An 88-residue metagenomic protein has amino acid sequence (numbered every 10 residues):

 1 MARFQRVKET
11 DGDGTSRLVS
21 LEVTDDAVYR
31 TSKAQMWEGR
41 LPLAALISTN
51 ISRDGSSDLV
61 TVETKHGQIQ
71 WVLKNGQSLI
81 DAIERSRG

Functional and structural regions predicted by a protein language model:
A2-R3, E9-D13, V23, Y29 (+1 more regions): Acidic, Ser/Thr- and proline-rich intrinsically disordered linker/docking segments of eukaryotic scaffolds
V19-L21: His/acidic/aromatic-lined binding-pocket segments of jelly-roll/cupin-type domains and related regulatory beta-sandwich
